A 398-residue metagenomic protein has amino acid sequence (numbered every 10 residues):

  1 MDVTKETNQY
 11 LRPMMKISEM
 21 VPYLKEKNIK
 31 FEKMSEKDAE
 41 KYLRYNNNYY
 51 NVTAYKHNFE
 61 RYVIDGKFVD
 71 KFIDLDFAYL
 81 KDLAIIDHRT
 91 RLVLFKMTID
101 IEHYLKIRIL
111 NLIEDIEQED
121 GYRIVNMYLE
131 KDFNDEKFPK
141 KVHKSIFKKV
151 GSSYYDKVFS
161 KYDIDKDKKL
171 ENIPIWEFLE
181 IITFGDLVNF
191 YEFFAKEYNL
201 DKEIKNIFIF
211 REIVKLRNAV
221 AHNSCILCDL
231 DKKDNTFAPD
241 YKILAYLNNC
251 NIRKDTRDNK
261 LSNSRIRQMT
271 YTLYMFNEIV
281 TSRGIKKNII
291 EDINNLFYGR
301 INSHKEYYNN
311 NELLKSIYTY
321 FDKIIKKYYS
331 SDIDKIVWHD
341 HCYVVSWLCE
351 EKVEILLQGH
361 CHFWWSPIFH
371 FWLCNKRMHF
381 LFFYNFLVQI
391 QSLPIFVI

Functional and structural regions predicted by a protein language model:
M1-K215, L227-C349, L373, F383-F386 (+1 more regions): Extended intrinsically disordered or low-complexity regions, especially N/C-terminal cytosolic tails and loops, rather
N223: Acidic/aromatic/glycine-rich contiguous surface patches that form carbohydrate-binding/processing clefts and analogous
K352-I355, I390: Polybasic, lysine-rich low-complexity intrinsically disordered segments
